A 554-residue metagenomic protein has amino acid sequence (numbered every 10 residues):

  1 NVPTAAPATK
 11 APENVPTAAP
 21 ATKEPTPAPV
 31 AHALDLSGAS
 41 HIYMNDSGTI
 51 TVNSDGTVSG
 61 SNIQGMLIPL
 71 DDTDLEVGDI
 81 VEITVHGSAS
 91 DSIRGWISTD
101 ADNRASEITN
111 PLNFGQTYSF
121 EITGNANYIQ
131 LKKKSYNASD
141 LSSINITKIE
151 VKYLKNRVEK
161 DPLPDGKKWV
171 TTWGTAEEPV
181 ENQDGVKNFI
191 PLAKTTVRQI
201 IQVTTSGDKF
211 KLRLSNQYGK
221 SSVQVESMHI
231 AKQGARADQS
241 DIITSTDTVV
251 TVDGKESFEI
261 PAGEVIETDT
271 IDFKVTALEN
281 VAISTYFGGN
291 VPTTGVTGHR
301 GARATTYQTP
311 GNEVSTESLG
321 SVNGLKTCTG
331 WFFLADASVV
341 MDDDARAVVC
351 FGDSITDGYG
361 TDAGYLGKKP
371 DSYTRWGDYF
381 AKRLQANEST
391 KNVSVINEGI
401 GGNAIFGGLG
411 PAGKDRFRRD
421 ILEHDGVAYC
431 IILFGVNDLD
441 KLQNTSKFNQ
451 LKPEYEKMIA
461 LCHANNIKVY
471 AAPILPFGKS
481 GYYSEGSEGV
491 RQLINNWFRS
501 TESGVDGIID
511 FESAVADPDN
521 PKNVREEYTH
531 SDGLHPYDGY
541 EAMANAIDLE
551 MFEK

Functional and structural regions predicted by a protein language model:
P3-A8, P12, A18-H32, L154-F351 (+1 more regions): N-terminal secretory targeting modules
G48-I63, P179-G185: Short carbohydrate-recognition loop motifs
G56, G60-D74, D79-N125: Extracellular ligand-binding interfaces
D74-E82, N125-Y128, T205-K211, D343-R346: Extended extracellular/luminal ectodomain segments enriched in beta-structured repeat modules
L131-D140, S284-N290: Short beta-strand-plus-loop segments that form exposed binding edges in beta-rich domains
Y136-V151: Extracellular carbohydrate recognition
A231, G324-G330, L334-S338, A345-V349 (+2 more regions): Conserved SGNH/GDSL esterase-like catalytic core that processes O-acyl groups on lipids and polysaccharides
D440, L475-K554: Catalytic His-Asp segment of secreted/periplasmic serine-dependent ester chemistry enzymes
